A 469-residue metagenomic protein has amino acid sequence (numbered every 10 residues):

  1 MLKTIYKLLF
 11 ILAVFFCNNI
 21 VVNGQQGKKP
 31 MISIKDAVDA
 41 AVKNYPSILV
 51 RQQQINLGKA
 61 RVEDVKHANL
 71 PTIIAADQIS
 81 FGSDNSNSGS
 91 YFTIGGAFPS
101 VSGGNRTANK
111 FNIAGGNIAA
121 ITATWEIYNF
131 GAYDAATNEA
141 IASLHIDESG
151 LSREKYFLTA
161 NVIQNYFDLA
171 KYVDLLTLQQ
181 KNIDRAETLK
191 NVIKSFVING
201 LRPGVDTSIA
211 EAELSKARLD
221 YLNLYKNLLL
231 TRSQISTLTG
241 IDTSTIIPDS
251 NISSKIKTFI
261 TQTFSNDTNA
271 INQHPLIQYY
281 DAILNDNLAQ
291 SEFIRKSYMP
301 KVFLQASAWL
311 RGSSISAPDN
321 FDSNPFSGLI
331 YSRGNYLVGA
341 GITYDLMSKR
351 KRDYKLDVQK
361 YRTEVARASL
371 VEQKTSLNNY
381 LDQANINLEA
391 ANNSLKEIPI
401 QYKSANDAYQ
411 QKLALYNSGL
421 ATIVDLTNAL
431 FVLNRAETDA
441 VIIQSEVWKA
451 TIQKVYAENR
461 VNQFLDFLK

Functional and structural regions predicted by a protein language model:
K3, Q25-Q26, S83, D439-K469: Acidic, low-complexity, intrinsically disordered peripheral segments
L8-N19: Bacterial N-terminal signal peptides
V22-I74, Q78, D84-N85, D242-T243 (+3 more regions): Bacterial Sec-pathway N-terminal export signals of envelope proteins
Q26-N165, R350: Short flexible linkers and secondary-structure junctions
Q26-P30, A76-T122, I252-F259, Q305-Y344 (+1 more regions): Small/polar, glycine/serine/threonine/aspartate-rich low-complexity segments that form flexible
I32, F157-Q273, N387, A391 (+2 more regions): Periplasmic alpha-helical coiled-coil/stalk elements that build and connect Gram-negative outer-membrane
L49-Q53, K66, F111-I113, I127-K155 (+5 more regions): Sec/SRP-type N-terminal targeting helices
V197-L201, Y416-L420, A457: A short glycine-centered flexible hinge/capping loop motif at secondary-structure junctions
